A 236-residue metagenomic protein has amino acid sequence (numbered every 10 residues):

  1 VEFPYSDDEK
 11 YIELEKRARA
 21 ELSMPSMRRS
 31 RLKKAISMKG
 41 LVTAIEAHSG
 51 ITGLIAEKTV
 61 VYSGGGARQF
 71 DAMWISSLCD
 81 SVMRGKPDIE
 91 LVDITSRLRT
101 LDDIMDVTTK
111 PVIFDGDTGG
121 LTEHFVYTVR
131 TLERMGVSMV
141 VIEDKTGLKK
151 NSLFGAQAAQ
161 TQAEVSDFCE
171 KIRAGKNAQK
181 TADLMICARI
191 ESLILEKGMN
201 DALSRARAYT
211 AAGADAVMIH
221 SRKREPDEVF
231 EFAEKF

Functional and structural regions predicted by a protein language model:
V1-L14: Extended, hydrophobic interaction surfaces within ordered domains
E15-F236: Alpha/beta enzyme core
